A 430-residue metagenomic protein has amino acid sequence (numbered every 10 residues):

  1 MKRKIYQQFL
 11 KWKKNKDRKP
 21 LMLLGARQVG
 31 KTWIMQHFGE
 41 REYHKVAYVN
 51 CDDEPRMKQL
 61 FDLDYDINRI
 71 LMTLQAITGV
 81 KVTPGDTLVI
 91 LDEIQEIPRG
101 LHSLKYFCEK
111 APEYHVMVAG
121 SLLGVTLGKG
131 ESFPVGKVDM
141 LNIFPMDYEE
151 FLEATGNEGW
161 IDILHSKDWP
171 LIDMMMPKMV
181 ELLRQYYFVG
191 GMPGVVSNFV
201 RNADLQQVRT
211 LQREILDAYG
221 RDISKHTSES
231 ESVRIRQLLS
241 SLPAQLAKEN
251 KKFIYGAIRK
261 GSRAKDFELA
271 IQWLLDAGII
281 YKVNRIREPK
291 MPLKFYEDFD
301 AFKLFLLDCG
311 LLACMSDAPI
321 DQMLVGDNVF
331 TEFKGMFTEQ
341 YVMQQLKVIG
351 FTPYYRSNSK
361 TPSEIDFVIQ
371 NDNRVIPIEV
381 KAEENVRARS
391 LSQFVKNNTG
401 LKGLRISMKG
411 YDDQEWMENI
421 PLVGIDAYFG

Functional and structural regions predicted by a protein language model:
M1-K16: Pre-Walker A adenine-sensing motif
L23: Hydrophobic anchor at the beta1->P-loop junction of P-loop NTPases
K31: Conserved lysine of the Walker
I34, F38: Hydrophobic positions on the alpha1 helix immediately C-terminal to the Walker A/P-loop
D53-G85: Short glycine-rich substrate-engagement loop in P-loop NTPases that contacts/grips substrate
L127-A247: Interdomain motor-coupling "hinge/lid" segment immediately C-terminal to the ATP-binding subdomain of NTP-driven enzymes
V196-E364, I369: Accessory nucleic acid-recognition modules appended to NTPase machines
V342, L346, I365-E384, G403: Conserved catalytic cores of phosphodiester-cleaving nucleases, focusing on short active-site segments
